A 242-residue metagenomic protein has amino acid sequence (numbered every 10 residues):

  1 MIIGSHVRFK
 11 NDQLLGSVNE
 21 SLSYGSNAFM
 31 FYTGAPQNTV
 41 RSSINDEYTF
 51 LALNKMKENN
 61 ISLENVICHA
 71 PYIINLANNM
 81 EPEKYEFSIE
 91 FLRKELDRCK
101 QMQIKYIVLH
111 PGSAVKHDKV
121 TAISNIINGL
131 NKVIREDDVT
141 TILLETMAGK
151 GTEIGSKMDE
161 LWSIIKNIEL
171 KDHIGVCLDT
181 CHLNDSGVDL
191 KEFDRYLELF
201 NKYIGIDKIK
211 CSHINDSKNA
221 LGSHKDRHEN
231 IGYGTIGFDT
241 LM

Functional and structural regions predicted by a protein language model:
M1-C68, L76-E95: N-terminal pre-domain/capping segments
I2-V7, N27-F31, E64-A70, I107-L109 (+3 more regions): Hydrophobic faces of well-ordered beta-strands that scaffold small-molecule active sites in alpha/beta enzyme cores
H6-K10, G34-P36, P71-I73, G112-A114 (+3 more regions): Active-site beta-loop-alpha junctions enriched in small/polar residues
V18-G25, N45-I67, R93-Q103, N131-D138 (+3 more regions): Acidic (Asp/Glu)-rich catalytic clusters
N45-F50, Y85, I89-L92, I123-I127 (+3 more regions): Charged helix-capping and loop-helix junction motifs
N75-G175: Active-site acidic/histidine proton-transfer and metal-coordination neighborhood in alpha/beta enzyme cores
M80-K84, D226-I231: Short glycine-enriched, charge-decorated loop/helix-capping segments at active-site entrances that position
L130-H228: Acidic/histidine-rich catalytic cores of soluble enzymes
